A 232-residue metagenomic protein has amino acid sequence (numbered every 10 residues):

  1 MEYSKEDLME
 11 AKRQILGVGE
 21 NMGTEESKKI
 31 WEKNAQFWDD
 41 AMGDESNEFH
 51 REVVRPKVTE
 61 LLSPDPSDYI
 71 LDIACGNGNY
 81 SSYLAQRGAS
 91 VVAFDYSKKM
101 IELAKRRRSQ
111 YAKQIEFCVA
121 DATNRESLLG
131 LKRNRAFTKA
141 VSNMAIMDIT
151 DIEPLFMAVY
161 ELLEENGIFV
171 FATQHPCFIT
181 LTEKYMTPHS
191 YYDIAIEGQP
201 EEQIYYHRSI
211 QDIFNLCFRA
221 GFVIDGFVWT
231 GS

Functional and structural regions predicted by a protein language model:
Y3-D65, N79, Y83, L103 (+2 more regions): Conserved class I S-adenosyl-L-methionine
Y69-E126: Class I SAM-dependent methyltransferase SAM/SAH-binding core
L128-A140: A short acidic, Gly/Pro-enriched loop at the edge of an enzyme's catalytic core that lines a small-molecule cofactor
T138-E153: A short SAM/SAH-binding and catalytic strip from SAM-dependent methyltransferases
E153-I168: A short glycine-rich, Lys/Arg-flanked "PGG" loop and its adjoining helix->strand segment in the class I
I168-E197: Conserved class I S-adenosyl-L-methionine
T173, I196-Q211: Acceptor-substrate binding/catalytic loop of class I
I204-F227: Short alpha-helix
